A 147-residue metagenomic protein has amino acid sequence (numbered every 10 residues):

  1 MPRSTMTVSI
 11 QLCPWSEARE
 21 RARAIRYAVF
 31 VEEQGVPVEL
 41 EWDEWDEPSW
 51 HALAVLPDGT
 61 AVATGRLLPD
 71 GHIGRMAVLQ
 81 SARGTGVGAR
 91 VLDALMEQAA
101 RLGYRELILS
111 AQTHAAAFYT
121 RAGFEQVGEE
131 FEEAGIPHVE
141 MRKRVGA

Functional and structural regions predicted by a protein language model:
M1-S16, A147: Conserved N-terminal entry element of GNAT/NAT acetyltransferase domains
A24-D58: Active-site rim helix/loop that mediates acceptor-substrate recognition in acyltransferases
R26, Y119, F124: Conserved active-site tyrosine of GNAT-family acetyltransferases
L53, G59-A77: Conserved beta-strand in the GNAT
A82, G86-A94: Conserved acetyl-CoA pyrophosphate-binding loop and the N-cap/start of the following alpha-helix in GNAT-like
A99-Q112: Conserved GNAT acetyl-CoA-binding A-motif
S110, E125-R142: Conserved catalytic-core motifs of GNAT/GCN5-like acyltransferases
